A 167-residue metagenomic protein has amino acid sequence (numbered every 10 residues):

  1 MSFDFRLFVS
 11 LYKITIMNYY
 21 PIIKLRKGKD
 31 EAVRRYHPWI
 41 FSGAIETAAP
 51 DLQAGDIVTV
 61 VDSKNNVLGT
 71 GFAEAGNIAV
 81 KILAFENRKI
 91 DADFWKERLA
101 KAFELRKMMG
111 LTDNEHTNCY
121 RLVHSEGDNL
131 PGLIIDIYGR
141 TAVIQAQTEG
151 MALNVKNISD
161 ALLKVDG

Functional and structural regions predicted by a protein language model:
M1-M17: Intrinsic disorder/low-complexity segments
M17-G167: RNA-binding accessory domains that recognize and position tRNA/RNA substrates
